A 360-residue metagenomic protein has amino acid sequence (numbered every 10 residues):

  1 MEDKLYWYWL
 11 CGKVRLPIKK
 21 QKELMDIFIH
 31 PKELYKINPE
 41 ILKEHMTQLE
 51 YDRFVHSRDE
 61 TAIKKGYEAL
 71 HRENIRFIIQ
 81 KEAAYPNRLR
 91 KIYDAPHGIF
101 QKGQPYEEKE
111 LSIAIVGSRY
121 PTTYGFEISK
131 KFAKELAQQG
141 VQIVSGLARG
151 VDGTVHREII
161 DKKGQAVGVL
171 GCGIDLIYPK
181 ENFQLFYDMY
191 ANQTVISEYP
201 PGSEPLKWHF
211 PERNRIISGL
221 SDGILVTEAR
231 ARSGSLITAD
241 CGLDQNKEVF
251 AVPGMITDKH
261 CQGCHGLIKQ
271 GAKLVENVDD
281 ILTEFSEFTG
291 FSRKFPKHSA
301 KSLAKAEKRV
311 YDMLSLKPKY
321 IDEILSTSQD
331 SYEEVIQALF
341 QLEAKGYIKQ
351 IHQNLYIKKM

Functional and structural regions predicted by a protein language model:
M1, I79-M360: Glycine-biased, small-residue-rich flexible motifs in mid-sequence functional cores and linkers
M1-Q138: Short, positively charged patches
